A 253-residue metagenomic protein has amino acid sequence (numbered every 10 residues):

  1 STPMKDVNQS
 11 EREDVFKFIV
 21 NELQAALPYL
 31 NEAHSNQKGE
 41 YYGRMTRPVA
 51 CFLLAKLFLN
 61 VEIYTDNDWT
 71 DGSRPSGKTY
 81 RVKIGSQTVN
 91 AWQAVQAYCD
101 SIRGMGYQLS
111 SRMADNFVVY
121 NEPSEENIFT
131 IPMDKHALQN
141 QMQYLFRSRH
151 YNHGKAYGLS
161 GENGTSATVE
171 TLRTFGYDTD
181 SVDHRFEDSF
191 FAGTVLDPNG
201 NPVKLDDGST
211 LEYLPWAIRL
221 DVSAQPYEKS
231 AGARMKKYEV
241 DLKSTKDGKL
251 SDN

Functional and structural regions predicted by a protein language model:
S1-Y157, K249-N253: Structured, solvent-exposed acidic/aromatic patches
Q108-N253: Elongated scaffold/linker segments in the mid-to-C-terminal portions of large proteins
